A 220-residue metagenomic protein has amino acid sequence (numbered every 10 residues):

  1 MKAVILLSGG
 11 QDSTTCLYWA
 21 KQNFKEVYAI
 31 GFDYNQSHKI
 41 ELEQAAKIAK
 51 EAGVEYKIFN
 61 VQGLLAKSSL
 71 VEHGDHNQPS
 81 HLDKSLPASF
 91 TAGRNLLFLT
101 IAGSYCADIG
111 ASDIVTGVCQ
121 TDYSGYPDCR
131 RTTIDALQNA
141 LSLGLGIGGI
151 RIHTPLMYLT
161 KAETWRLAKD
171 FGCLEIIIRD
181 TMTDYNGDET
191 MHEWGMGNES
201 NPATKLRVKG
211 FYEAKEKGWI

Functional and structural regions predicted by a protein language model:
M1-L174, T204: ATP-dependent adenylation/nucleotidyltransferase module used to activate substrates
C16, D184, N198: Functionally engaged cysteine thiol sites
G172-E189: Glycine-rich phosphate/adenylate-binding loop
D188-I220: Iron-sulfur (Fe-S) cluster-binding segments and ferredoxin-like electron-carrier domains, especially [2Fe-2S]
